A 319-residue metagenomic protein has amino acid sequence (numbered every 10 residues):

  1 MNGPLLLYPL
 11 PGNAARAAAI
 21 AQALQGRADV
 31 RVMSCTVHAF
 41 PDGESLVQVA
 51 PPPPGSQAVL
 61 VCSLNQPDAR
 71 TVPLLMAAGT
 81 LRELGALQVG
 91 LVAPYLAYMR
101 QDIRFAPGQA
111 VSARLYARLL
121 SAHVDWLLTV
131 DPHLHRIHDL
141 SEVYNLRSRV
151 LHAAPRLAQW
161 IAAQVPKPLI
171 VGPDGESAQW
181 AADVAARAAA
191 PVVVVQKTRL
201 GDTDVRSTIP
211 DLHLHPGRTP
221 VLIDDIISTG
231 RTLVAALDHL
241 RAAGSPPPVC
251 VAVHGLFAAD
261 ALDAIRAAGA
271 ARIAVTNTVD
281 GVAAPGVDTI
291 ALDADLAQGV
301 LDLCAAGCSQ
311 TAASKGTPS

Functional and structural regions predicted by a protein language model:
M1-S319: PRPP-associated nucleotide enzymes
